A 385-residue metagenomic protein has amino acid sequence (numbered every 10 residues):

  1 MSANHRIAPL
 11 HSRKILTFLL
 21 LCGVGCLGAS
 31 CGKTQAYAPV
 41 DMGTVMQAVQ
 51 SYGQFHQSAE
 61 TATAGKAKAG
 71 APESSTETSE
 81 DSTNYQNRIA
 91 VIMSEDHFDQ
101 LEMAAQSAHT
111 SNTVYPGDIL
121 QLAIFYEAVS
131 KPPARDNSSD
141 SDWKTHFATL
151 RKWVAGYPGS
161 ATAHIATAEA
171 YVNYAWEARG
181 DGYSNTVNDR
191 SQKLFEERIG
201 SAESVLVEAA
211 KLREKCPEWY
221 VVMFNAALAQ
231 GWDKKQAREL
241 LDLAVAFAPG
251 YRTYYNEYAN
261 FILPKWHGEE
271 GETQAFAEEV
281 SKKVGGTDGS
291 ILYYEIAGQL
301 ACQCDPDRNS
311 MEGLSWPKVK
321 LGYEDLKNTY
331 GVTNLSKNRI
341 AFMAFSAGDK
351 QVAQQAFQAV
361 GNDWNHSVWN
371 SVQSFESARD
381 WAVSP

Functional and structural regions predicted by a protein language model:
M1-S12: N-terminal secretory signal peptides that target proteins for export/translocation
R13-L19: Sec-dependent signal peptide recognition, specifically the positively charged N-region followed immediately by
L27-S30: C-terminal motif of bacterial Sec signal peptides marking the signal peptidase cleavage site
G32-T34: Bacterial signal peptide processing site
A36-D140: N-terminal leader/linker segments that initiate helical-solenoid repeat arrays
M46, Q50, Q354-F357, G361: Residue-level detector of alpha-helical secondary structure
Q100-G159, A166-T287, I291-G322, F357-P385: Short coil/linker segments at helix-helix boundaries
A301-Q355: Intrinsically disordered, low-complexity segments enriched in Gly and acidic/Ser/Thr residues that form flexible
